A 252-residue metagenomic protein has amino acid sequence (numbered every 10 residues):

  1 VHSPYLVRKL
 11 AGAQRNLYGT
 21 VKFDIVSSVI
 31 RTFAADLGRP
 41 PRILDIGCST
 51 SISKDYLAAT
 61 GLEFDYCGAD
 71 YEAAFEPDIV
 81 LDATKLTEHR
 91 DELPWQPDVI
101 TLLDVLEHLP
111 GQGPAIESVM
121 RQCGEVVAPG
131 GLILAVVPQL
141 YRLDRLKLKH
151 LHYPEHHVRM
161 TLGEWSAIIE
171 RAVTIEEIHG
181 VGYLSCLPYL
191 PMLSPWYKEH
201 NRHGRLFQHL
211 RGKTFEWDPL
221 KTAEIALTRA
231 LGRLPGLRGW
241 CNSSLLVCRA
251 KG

Functional and structural regions predicted by a protein language model:
V1-W95, V99-L103, I116-M120, L227 (+1 more regions): Conserved N-terminal segment of class I S-adenosyl-L-methionine
S3-T20, P110-V126, L132-V247, K251: S-adenosyl-L-methionine-dependent methyltransferase catalytic module, highlighting the catalytic core
I25-V29, P129, H156: Generic preference for hydrophobic/aromatic residues in regular secondary structure cores
P41, G130-G131: Surface-exposed loop/turn positions
T50, A73, L140-Y141, G252: Short, glycine/serine-rich, charged loops/turns that create anion-binding and catalytic segments at active sites
D104-H108: Short catalytic micro-motifs in class I SAM-dependent methyltransferases
